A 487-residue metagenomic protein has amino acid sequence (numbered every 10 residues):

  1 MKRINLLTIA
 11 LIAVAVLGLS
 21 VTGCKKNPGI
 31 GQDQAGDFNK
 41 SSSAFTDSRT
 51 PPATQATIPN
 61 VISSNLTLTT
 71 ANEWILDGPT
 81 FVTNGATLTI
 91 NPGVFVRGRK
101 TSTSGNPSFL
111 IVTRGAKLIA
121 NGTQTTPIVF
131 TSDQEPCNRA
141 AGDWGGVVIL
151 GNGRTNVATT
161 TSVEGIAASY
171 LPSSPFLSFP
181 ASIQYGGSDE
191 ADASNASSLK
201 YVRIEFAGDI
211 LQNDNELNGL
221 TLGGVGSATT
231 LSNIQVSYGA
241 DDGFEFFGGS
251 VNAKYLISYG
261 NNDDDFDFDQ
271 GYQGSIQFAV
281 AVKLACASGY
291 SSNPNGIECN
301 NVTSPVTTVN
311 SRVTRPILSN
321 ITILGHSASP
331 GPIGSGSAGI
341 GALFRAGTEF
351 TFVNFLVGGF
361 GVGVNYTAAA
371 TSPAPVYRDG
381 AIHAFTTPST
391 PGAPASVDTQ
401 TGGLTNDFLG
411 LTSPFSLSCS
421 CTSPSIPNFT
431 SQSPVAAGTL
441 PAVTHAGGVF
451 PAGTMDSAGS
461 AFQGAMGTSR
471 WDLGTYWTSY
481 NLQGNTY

Functional and structural regions predicted by a protein language model:
K2-L11: Bacterial N-terminal signal peptides that target proteins for export
L11-G18: Hydrophobic helical h-region of N-terminal Sec-dependent signal peptides in bacterial secretory/periplasmic proteins
L19-G23: C-terminal motif of bacterial Sec signal peptides marking the signal peptidase cleavage site
C24-Y487: Beta-strand/loop edge motif enriched in small/polar residues
